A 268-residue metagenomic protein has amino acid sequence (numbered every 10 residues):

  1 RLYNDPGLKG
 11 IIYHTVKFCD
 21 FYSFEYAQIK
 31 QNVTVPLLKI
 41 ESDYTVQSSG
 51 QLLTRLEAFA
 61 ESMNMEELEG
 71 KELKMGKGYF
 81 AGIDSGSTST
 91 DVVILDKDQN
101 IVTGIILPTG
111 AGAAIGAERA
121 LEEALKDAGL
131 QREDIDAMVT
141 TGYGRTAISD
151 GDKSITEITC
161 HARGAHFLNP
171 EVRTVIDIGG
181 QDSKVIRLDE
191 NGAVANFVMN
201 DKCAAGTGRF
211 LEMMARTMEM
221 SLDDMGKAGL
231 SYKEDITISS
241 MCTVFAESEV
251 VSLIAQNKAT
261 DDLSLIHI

Functional and structural regions predicted by a protein language model:
Y26-L73: Peripheral docking tails and interdomain loops at the edges of cofactor- or intermediate-handling domains
K71-M75, D127, Y143-G179, K184-D189 (+1 more regions): Conserved phosphate-binding catalytic cores of ATP/NTP-utilizing and phosphoryl-transfer enzymes
M75-E157: N-terminal glycine/serine-rich phosphate-binding loop of ATP-dependent small-molecule kinases, especially carbohydrate
T109-A114, A195-E234: Glycine-rich phosphate-binding loop plus the immediately following alpha-helix
G226-L263: A mobile "lid/hinge" subdomain adjacent to the ATP/sugar-phosphate binding pocket shared across diverse ATP-dependent
I266-I268: Conserved small/polar residues in nucleotide/adenosyl-binding loops
